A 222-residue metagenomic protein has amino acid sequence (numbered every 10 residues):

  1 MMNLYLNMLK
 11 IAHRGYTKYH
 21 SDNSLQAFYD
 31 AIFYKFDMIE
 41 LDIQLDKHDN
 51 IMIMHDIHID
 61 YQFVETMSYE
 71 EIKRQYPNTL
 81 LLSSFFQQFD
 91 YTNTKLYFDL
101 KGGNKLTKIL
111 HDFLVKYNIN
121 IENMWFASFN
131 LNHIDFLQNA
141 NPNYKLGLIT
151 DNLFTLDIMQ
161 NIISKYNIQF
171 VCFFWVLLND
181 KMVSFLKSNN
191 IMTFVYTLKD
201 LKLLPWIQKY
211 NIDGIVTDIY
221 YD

Functional and structural regions predicted by a protein language model:
M1-D222: Phosphate-group recognition and catalysis centered on beta-loop-alpha active-site segments
